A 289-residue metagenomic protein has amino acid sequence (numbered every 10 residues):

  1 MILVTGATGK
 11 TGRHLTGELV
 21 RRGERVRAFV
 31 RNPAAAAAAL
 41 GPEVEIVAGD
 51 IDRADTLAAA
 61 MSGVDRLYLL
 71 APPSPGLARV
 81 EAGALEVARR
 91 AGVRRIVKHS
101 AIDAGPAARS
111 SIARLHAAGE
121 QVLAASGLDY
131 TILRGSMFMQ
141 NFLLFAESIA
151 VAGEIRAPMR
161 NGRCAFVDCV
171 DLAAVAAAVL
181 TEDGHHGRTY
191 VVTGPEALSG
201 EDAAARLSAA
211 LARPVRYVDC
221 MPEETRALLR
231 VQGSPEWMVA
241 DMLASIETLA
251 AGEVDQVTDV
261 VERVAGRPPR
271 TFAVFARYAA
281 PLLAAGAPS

Functional and structural regions predicted by a protein language model:
I2-P42, D52-V64, P73-A82, E86-R95 (+4 more regions): Oxidoreductase cofactor-interface core, primarily capturing Rossmann-like NAD(P)-dependent enzymes
E45-A48: Conserved SAM-binding strand-loop segment of SAM-dependent methyltransferases
E223-S289: A hydrophobic C-terminal alpha-helical subdomain
